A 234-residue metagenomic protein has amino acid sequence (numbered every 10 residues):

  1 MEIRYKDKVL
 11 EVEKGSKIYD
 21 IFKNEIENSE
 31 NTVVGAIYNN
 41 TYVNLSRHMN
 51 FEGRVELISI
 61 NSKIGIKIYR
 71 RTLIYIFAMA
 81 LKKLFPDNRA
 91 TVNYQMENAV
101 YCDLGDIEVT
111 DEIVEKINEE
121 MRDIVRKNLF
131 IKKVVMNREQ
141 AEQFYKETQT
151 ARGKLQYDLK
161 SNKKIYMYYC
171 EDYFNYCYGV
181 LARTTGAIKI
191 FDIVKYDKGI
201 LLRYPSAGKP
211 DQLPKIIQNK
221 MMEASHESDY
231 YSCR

Functional and structural regions predicted by a protein language model:
M1-I74, M79-L81, F85-M96, I107-V109 (+1 more regions): Ubiquitin-like/PB1-type beta-grasp interaction modules and other compact soluble beta-rich domains
R47-I66, R89-E97, Y101-R234: Auxiliary tRNA-acceptor-end handling modules of aminoacyl-tRNA synthetases
